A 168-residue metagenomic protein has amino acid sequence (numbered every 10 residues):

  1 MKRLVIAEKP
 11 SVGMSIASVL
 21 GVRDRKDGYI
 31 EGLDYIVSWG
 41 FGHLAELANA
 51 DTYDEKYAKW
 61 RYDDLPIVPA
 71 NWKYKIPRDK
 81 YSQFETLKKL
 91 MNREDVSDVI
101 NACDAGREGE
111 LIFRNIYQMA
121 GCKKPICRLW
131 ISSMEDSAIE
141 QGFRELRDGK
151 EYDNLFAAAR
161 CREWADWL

Functional and structural regions predicted by a protein language model:
M1-L168: Intrinsically disordered, low-complexity regulatory segments
